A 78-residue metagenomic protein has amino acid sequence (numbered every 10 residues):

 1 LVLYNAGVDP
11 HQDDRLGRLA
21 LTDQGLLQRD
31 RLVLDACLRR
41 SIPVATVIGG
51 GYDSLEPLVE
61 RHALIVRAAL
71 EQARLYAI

Functional and structural regions predicted by a protein language model:
L1-I78: A general "terminal functional-core" signal
